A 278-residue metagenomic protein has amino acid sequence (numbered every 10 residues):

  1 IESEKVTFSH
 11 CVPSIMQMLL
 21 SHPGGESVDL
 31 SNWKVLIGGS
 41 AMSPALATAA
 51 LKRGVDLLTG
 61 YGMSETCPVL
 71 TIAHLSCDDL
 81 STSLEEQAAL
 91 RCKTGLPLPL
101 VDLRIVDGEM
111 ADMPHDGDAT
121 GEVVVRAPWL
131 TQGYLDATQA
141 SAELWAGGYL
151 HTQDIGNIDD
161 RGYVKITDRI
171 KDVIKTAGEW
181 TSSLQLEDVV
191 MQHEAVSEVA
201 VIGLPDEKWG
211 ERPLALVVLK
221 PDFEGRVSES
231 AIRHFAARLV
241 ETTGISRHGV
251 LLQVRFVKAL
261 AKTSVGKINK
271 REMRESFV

Functional and structural regions predicted by a protein language model:
I1, S9-V12, G162, V190 (+2 more regions): Residue-level signal for inorganic ion chemistry
V6-C11, L20-A89, D102, E109-M110 (+1 more regions): Gly/Ser/Thr-rich phosphate-binding loop
I15-M16, M42, L130: Alpha-helix capping/helix-boundary segments
L58-E65, G95-P97, I202-L204: Beta-strand->loop->alpha-helix junctions that form or flank phosphate-binding loops in nucleotide-handling enzymes
T94, H115-D116, E122-L184, M191-Q192 (+1 more regions): Conserved ATP-binding/catalytic segment of the ANL
L96, L100-V124, E143, I158-R161 (+2 more regions): Conserved beta-loop-beta connector loops within the AMP-binding
I174, A200-D206, L214-V218, R233-V278: Conserved C-terminal "lid"/linker of ANL adenylate-forming enzymes
V190-V199: Short acidic amphipathic segments
